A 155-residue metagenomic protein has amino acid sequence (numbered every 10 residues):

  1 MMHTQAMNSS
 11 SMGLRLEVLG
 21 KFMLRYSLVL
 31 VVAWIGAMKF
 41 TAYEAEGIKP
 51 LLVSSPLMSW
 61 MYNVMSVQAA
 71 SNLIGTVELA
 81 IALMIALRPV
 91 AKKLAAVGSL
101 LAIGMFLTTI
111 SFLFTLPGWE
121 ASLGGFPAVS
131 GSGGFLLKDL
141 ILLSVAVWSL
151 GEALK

Functional and structural regions predicted by a protein language model:
M1-K155: Membrane-interface extramembranous regions
